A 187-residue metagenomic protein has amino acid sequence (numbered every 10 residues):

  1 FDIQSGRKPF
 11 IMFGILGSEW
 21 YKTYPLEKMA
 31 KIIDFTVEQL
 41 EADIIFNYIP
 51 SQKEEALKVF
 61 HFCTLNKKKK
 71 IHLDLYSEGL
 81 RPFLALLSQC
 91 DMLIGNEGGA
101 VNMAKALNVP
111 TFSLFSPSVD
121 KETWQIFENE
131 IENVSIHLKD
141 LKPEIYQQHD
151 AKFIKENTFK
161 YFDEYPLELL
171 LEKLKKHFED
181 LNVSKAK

Functional and structural regions predicted by a protein language model:
F1-I11: Nucleotide-sugar donor-binding and catalytic loop/hinge architecture of NDP-sugar-dependent glycosyltransferases
M12-G14, I45: Short, well-ordered beta-strand segments
G14-I15, N96: Short, well-ordered coil/turn residues at beta-beta hairpins and beta-strand->alpha-helix junctions within
L16-S18, I49: Short strand-loop junctions, especially beta-strand C-caps/beta-turns that link beta-sheets to coils or alpha-helices
S18-P25: A short, glycine/small-residue-rich beta-strand->loop->alpha-helix junction that serves as a flexible
L26-P117: Donor-binding and catalytic core of enzymes assembling or modifying cell-surface/extracellular glycoconjugates
K105-A186: Nucleotide-sugar donor-binding patch of glycosyltransferase catalytic domains
